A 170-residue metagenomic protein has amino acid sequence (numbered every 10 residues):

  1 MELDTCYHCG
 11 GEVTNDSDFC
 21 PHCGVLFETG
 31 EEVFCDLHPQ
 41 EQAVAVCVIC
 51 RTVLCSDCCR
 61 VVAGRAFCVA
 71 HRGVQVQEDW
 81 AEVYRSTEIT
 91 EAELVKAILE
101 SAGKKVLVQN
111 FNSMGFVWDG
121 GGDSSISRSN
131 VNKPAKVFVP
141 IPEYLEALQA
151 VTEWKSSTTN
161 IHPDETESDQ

Functional and structural regions predicted by a protein language model:
L3, S17, E32, V44 (+2 more regions): Residues immediately within or flanking Cys/His clusters that coordinate Zn2+ in small zinc-binding modules
C6-C9, C20-C23, C35, C47 (+2 more regions): Short cysteine-rich clusters marking metal-coordination/redox-active sites
T14, Q40, V44, R51-C58 (+1 more regions): Zinc-coordinating Cys/His ligand positions in small cysteine/histidine-rich zinc-finger domains
G24-V33, L54, V62-R65, V69-Q77: Short Cys/His-rich micro-motifs in 6-15 aa windows
W80-T87, V106, P134-P140: Solvent-exposed beta-strand motifs enriched in subsets of small alpha/beta binding domains, especially certain
E91-E100, V106, A147: Cysteine-centered nucleophilic/redox motifs
E93, N130-Q170: C-terminal basic regulatory modules in eukaryotic proteins
G103-S113: Short, well-structured beta-strand/strand-turn elements
